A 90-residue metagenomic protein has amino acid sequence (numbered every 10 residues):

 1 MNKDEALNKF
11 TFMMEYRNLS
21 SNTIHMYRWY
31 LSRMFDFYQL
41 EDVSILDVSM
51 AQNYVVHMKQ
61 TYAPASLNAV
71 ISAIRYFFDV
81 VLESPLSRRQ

Functional and structural regions predicted by a protein language model:
D4, N8-N22, R28-Q90: N-terminal core-binding DNA-recognition domain of tyrosine recombinases/integrases
